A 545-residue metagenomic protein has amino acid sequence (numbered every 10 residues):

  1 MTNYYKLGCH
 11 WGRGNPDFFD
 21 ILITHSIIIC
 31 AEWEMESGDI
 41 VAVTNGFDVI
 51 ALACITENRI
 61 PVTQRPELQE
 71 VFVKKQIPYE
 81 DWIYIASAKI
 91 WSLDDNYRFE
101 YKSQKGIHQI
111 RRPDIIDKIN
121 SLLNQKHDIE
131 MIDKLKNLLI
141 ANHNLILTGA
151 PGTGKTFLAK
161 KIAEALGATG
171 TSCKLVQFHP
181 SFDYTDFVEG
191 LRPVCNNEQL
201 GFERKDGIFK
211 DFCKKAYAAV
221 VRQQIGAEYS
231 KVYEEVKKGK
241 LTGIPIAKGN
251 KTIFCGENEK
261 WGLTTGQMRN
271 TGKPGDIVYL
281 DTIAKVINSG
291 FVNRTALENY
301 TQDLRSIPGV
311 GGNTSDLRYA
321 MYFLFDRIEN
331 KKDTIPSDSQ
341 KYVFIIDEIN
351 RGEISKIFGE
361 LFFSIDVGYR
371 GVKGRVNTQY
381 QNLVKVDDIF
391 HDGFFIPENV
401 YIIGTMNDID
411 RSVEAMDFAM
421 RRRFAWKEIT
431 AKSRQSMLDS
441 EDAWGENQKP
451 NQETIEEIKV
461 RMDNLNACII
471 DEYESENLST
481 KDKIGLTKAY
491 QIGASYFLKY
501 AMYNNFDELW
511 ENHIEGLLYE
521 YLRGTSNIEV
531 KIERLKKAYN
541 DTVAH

Functional and structural regions predicted by a protein language model:
M1-L7, R13, Q64-D128: Contiguous surface segments at macromolecular interaction interfaces
M1-N3, I21-A31, S37, H108-H545: C-terminal regulatory/interaction module of P-loop NTP-utilizing enzymes
N3, L52-R65: Short, compositionally biased
H10-G12, G46-D48, A431-K432: Histidine- and/or cysteine-centered catalytic micro-motif in compact active-site loops
W11-H25: Short, basic/aromatic beta-hairpin or loop at an interaction surface
V43-C54: Short coil-to-beta-strand transition motifs
I50, I60-T63, G154-K155, Y184: Eukaryotic short linear interaction motifs
